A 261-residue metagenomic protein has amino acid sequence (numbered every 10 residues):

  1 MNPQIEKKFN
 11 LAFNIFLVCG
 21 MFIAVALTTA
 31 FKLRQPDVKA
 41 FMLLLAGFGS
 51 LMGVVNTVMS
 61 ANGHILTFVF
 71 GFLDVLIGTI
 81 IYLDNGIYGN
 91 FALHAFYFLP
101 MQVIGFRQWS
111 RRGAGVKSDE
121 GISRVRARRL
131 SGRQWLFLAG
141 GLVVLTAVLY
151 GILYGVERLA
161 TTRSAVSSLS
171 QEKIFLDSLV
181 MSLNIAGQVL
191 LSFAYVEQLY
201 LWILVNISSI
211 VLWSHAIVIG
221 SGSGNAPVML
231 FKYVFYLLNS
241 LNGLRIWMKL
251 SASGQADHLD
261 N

Functional and structural regions predicted by a protein language model:
M1-C19, G132-L138: N-terminal membrane topogenic signal
N10-V25, G49, G141-L145: Alpha-helical transmembrane segments
L27-A40, V58-G63: Short, hydrophobic transmembrane alpha-helix segments
N56-V69, Y88, V189-L201: Membrane-helix interface "capping/anchor" motifs
L73-A127: Hydrophobic, ordered structural segments
L93-W109, R126-Y154, L176-L183: Alpha-helical transmembrane segments of multi-pass integral membrane proteins
L153-E197: A mid-sequence, solvent-exposed acidic-amphipathic segment
G187-N261: C-terminal transmembrane-bundle signature of multipass membrane proteins, characterized by strong activation on
